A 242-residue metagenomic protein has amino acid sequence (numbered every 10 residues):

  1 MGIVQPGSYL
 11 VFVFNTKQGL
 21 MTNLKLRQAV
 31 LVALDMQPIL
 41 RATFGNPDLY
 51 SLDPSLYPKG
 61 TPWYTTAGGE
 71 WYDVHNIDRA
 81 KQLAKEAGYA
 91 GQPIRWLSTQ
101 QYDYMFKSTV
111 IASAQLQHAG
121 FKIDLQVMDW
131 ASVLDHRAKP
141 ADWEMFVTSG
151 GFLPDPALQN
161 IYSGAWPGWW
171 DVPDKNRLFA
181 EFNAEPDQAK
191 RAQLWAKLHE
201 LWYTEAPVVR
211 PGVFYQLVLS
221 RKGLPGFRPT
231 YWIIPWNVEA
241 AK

Functional and structural regions predicted by a protein language model:
G2-F14, D171-N176: Periplasmic-binding protein-like
G7-L52, K81, G91-M105, P186-E205: Alpha-helical secondary-structure segments
L10-L20, P38-T43, A131-S163, N183 (+1 more regions): Pocket-flanking alpha-helical
V13, V218-N237: A structural "hinge/loop" feature
L24-K25, D73, K122-V133, P156-K222 (+2 more regions): Extracytoplasmic/peripheral linker and loop segments enriched in polar/acidic and small residues with frequent Thr/Pro
L49-Y50, K81-F152, P167-W169, Q188 (+1 more regions): Ligand/substrate-recognition segments at binding pockets and active sites
Y50-E86, Y102-M105: Structural transition elements
